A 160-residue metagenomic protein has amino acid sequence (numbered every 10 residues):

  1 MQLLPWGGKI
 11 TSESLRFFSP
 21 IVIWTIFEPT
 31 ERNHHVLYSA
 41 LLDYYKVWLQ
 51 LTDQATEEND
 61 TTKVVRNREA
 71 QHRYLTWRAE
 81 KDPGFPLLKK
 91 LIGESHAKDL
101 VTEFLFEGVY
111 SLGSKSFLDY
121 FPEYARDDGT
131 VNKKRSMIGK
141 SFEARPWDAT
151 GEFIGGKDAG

Functional and structural regions predicted by a protein language model:
M1-P83: Mixed-charge (acidic/basic) macromolecular-recognition segments
T61-G160: Alpha-helical oligomerization segments
